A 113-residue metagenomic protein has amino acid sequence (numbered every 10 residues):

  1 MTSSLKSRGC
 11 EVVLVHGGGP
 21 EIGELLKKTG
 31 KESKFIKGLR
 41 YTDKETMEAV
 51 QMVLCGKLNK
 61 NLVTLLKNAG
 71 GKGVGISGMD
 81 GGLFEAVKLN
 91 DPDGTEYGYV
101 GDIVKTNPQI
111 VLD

Functional and structural regions predicted by a protein language model:
M1-D113: Nucleotide/pyrophosphate-binding catalytic subdomain
